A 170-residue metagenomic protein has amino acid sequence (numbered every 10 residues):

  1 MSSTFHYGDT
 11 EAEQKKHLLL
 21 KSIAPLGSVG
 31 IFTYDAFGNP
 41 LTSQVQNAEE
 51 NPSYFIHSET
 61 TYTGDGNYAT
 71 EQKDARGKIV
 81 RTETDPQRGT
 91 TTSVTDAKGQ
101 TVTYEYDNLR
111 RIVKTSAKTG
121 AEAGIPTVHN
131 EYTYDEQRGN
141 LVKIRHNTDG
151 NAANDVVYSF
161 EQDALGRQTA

Functional and structural regions predicted by a protein language model:
M1-D96, Q100-A170: Beta-strand elements of repeat-based all-beta scaffolds
